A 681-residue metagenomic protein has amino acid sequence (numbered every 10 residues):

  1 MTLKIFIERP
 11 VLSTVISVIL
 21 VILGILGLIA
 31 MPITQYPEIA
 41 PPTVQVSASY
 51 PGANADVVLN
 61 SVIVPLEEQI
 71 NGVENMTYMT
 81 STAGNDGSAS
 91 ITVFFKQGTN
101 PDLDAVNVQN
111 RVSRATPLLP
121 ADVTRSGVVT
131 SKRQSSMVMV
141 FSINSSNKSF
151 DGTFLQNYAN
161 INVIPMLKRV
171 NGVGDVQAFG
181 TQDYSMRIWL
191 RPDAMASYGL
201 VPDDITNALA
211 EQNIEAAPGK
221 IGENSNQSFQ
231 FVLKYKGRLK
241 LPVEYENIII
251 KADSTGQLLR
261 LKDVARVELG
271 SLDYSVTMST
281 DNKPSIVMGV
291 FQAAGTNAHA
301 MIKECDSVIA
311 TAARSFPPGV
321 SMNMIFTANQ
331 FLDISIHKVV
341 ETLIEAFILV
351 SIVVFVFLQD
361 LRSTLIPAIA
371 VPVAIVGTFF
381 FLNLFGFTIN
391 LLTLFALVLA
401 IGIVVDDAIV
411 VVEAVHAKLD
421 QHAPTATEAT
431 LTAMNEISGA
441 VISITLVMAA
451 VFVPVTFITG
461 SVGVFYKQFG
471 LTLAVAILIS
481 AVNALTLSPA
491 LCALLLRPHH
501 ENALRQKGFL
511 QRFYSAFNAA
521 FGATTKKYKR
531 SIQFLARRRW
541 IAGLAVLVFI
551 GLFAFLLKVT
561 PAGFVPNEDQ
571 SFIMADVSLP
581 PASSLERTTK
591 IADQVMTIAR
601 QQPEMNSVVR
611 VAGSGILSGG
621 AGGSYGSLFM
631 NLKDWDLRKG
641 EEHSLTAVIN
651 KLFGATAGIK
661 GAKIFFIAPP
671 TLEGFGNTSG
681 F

Functional and structural regions predicted by a protein language model:
M1-I33, I437, K507-V565, K651: Signature of alpha-helical transmembrane segments and their immediate interfacial
V11, I19-V57, S113-V123, F387 (+4 more regions): Transmembrane helices with small-residue packing motifs
T14, V21, L26, A30 (+11 more regions): Surface-exposed amphipathic alpha-helical segments in non-transmembrane regions that serve as interaction surfaces
L23-Q35, Q45, I348-H416, F457 (+2 more regions): Hydrophobic transmembrane alpha-helices and their membrane-interface caps in long multi-pass transport proteins
D273-T296: Small-residue transmembrane helix packing/gating motifs
F291-T296, I302-L349, F381, I389: Membrane-helix entry/capping segments
I325, L332, I336, V412 (+2 more regions): Helix-loop junctions and hydrophobic alpha-helical segments within the transmembrane domains of large membrane
I401-V415, S438-F457, V464-Y514, L628: Transmembrane alpha-helices and their membrane-interface boundaries in multi-pass membrane transporters and channels
